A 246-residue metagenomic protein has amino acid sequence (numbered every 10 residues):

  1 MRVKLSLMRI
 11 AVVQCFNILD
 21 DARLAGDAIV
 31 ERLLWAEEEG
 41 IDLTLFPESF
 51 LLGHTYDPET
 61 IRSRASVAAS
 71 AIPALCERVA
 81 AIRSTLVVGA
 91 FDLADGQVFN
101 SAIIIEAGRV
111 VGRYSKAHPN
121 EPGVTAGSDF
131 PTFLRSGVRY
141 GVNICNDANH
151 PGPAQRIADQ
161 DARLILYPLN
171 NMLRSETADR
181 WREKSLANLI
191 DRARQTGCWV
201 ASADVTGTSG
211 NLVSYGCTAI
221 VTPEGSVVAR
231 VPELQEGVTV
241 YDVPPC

Functional and structural regions predicted by a protein language model:
L5-V12: Extreme N-terminal starter segment of soluble prokaryotic enzymes
M8, N100, Y140, G216 (+1 more regions): Change "...and in nucleic-acid phosphodiester-cleaving endonucleases..." to "...and in nucleic-acid processing enzymes
Q14-D20: Short polar catalytic/cofactor-binding loops
A22-A107, M172-C198: Cys-nucleophile CN-hydrolase/nitrilase-fold catalytic domain and related Cys-dependent amidase chemistry that acts on
L52, I103, S115-H118, A219 (+1 more regions): Short beta->alpha transition motifs characteristic of CBS
S70-T85, N149-E233: CN hydrolase (nitrilase-like) catalytic-core segments centered on the catalytic cysteine and neighboring Lys/Glu
V87, S101, D129, C217-T218 (+1 more regions): Conserved beta-strand and immediately adjacent loop positions that scaffold enzyme active sites
L93-M172, A178-A187, V240, P244-P245: Active-site catalytic loop in hydrolytic enzyme cores
